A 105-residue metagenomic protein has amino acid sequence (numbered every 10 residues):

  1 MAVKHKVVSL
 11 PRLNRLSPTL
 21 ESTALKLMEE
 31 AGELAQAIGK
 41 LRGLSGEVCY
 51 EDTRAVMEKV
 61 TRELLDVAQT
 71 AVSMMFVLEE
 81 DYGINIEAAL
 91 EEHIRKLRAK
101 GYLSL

Functional and structural regions predicted by a protein language model:
M1-L105: Flexible "arm" and connector segments at domain edges
